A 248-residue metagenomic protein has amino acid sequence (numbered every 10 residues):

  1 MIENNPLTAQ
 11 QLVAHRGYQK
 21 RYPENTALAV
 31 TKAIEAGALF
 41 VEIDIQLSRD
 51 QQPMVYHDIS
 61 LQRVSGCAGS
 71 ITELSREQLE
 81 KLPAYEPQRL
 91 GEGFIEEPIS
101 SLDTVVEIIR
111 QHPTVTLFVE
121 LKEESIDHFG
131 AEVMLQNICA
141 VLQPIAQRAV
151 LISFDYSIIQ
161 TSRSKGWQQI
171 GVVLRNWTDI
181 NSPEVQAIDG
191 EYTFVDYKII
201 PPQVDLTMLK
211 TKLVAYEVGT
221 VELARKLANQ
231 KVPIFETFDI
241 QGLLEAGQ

Functional and structural regions predicted by a protein language model:
M1-Q248: Phosphate-group recognition and catalysis centered on beta-loop-alpha active-site segments
